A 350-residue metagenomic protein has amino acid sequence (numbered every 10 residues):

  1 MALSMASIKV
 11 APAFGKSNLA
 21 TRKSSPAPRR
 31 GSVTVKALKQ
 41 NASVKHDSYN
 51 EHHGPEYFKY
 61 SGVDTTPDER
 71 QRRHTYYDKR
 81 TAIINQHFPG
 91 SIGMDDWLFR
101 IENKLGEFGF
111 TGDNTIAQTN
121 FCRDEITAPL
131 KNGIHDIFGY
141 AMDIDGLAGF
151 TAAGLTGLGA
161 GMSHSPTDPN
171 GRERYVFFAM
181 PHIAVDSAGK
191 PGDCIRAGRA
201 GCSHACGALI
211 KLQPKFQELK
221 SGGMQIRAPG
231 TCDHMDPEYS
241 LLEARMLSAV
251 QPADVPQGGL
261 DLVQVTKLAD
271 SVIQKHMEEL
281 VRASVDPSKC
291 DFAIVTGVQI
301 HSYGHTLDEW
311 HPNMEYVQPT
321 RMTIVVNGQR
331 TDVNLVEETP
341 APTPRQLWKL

Functional and structural regions predicted by a protein language model:
M1-A27: N-terminal chloroplast transit peptides
M1-A6, R29-E51: N-terminal mitochondrial targeting presequences
P26-P28, F110, H135: Sterically constrained small-residue positions within well-ordered secondary structures of folded domains
N41-I116, C122-D124, G139-A141, L147-Y175 (+1 more regions): Divalent-metal-activated hydrolytic enzyme cores
T127-P129: Short N-terminal binding/cap micro-motifs at the start of the first secondary-structure element
N132-Y140: Short Gly/aromatic-enriched secondary-structure transition segments
F177-A179: N-terminal, polar/Ser/Thr-rich
